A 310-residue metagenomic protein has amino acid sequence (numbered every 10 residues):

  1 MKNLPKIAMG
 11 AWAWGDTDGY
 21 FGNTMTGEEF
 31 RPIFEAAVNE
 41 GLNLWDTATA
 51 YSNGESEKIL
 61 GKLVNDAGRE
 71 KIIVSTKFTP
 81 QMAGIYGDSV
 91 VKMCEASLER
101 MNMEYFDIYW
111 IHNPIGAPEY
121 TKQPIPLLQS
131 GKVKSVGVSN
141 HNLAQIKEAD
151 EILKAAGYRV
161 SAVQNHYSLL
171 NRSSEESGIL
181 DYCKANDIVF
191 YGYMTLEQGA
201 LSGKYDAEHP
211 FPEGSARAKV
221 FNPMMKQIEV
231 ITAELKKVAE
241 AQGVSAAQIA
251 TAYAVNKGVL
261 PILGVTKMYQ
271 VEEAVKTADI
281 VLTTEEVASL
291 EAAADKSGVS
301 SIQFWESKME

Functional and structural regions predicted by a protein language model:
M1-I72, E310: N-terminal binding-site loop/beta-alpha segment at the start of enzyme catalytic domains that lines or forms
N3, N39, G61-K71, E95-N102 (+2 more regions): Acidic (Asp/Glu)-rich catalytic clusters
L4-A8, N43-L44, K71-K77, Y105-I108 (+4 more regions): Structural preference for beta-strand elements that scaffold enzyme active sites
G15-E28, F78-D88, N113: Active-site mouth loops of central-metabolism enzymes
N23-A37, I85-M101, Y120-T121, I146-D150: Short, acidic/polar
A48-E57, Q81-Y86, H112-E119, L143-A144 (+1 more regions): Acidic-and-aromatic substrate-binding clefts and catalytic sites of carbohydrate-active enzymes
E99-E119: Active-site groove signature of glycoside hydrolases
P114-E310: Beta/alpha (TIM)-barrel catalytic core signal, keyed to glycine-rich beta->alpha loops juxtaposed to Asp/Glu that bind
